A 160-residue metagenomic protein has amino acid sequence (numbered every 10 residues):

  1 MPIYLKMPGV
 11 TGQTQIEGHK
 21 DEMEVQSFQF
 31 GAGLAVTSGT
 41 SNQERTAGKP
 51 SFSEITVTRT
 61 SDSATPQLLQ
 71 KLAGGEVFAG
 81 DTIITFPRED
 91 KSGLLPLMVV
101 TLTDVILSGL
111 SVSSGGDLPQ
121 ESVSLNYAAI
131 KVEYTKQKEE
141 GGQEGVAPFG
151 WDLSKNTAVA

Functional and structural regions predicted by a protein language model:
M1-A160: Glycine-rich, low-complexity intrinsically disordered segments
